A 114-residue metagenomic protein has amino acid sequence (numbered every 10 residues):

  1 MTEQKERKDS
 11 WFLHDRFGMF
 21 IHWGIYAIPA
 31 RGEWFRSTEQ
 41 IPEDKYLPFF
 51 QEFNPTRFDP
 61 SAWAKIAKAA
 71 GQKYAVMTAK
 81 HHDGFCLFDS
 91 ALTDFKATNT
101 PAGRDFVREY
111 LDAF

Functional and structural regions predicted by a protein language model:
M1-A113: Mature catalytic domains of secreted/periplasmic carbohydrate-active enzymes
